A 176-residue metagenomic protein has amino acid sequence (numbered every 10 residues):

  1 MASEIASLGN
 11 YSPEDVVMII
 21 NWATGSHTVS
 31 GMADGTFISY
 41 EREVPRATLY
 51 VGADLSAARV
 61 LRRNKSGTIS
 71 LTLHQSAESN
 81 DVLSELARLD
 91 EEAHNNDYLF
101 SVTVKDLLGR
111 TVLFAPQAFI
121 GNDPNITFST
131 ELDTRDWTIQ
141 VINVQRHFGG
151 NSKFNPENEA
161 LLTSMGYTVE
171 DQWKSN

Functional and structural regions predicted by a protein language model:
A2-E78, A118-T138, S164-T168, K174-S175: Solvent-exposed edge beta-strands and adjacent loop segments that serve as assembly or binding interfaces
N21-G25, L107-G109, F154-P156: Short strand-coil-strand connectors
E78-S84, F148: Short, conserved charged micro-motifs
L83-E92, P116-F119, K153-P156: "Short basic amphipathic alpha-helical interaction patches in structured regions
E85-L113: Short, acidic/charged, Gly/Pro-enriched secondary-structure junctions
R110-P116, G149-N151: Short conserved catalytic/interaction loops centered on acidic-Pro-aromatic/His motifs
I142-G149: Hydrophobic lipid-interacting interfaces of membrane-associated proteins
G150-N176: Intrinsically disordered, low-complexity terminal/linker regions enriched in Pro/Ser/Gly and acidic residues
